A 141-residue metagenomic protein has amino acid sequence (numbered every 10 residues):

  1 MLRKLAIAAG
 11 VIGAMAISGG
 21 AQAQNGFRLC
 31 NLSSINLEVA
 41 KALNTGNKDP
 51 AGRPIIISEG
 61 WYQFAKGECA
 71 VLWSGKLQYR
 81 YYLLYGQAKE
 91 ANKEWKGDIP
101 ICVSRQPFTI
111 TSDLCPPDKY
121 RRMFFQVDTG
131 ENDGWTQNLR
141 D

Functional and structural regions predicted by a protein language model:
M1-A9: Bacterial N-terminal signal peptides that target proteins for export
A8-A16: Bacterial N-terminal signal peptides
G20-K66, V71-L77, Y85-D141: Intrinsically disordered, low-complexity segments enriched in small/polar residues
